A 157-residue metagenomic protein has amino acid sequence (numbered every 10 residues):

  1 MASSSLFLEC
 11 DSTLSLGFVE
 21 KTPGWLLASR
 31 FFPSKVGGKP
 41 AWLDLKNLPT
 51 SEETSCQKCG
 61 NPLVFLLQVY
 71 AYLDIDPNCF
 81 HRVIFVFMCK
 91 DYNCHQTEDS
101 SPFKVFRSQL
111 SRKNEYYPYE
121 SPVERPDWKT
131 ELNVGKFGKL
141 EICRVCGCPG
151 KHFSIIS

Functional and structural regions predicted by a protein language model:
M1-S157: An N-terminus-focused feature that recognizes amino-terminal "leader" regions
